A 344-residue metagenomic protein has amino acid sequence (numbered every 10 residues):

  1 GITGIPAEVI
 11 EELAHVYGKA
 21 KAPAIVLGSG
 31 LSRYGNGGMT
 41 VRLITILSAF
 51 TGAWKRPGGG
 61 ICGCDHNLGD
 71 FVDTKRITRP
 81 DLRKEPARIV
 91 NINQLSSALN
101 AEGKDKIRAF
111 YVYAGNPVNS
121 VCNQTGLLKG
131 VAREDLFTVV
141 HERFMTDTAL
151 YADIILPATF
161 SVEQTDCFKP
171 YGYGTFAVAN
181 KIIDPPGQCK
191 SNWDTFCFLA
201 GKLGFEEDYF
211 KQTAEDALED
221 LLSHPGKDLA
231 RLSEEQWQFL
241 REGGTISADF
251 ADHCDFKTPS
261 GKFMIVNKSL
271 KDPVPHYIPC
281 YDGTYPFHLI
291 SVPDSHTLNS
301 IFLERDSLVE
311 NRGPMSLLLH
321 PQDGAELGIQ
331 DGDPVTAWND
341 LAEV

Functional and structural regions predicted by a protein language model:
G1-R56, I61, R76-I77, L82-A251 (+2 more regions): Cofactor-pocket helix-loop regions in the catalytic cores of large enzyme subunits
K19, G283-T284: A short, polar/charged loop/turn motif at coil->beta-strand junctions and beta-hairpin connectors
C64: Catalytic cores of enzymes that engage adenine nucleotides and/or redox cofactors via long glycine-rich, Lys/Arg/His
S247-Y281: Interdomain regulatory linker/hinge segments that flank or connect interaction modules in polarity/junction/synaptic
V266, T297-N299, E326-L327: Short acidic/glycine-rich loop or secondary-structure boundary segments that cap or lie
F287-S316: Glycine-rich loop/turn
